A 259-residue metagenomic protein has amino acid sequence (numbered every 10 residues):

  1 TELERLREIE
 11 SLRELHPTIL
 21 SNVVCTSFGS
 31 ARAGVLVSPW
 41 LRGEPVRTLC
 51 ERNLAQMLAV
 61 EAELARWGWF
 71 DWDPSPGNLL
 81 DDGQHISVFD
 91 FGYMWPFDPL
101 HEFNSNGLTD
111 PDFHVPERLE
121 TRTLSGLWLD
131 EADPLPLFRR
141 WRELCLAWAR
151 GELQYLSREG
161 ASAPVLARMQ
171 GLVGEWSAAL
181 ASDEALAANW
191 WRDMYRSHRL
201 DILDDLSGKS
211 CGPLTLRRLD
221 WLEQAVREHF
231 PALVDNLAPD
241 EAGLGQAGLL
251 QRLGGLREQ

Functional and structural regions predicted by a protein language model:
L3, R7-E10, H16-A55, L100: Conserved structural core of kinase catalytic domains
E8-H16, E44-G77, H85-I86: Conserved kinase catalytic-core helix
R32-A33, D82-H85: A short, glycine/Asx- and small/polar-enriched loop/turn that sits immediately N-terminal to a beta-strand
W40, L80-D81: Conserved hydrophobic "DFG−1" position in protein kinase catalytic cores
F70, N78-L80, G92, F97: Rossmann-fold NAD(P)H-dependent dehydrogenase/reductase core
S87-F91: Pre-DFG segment of protein kinase catalytic domains
Y93-L156, L172, H198, S207-L233 (+1 more regions): C-lobe/activation-segment region of protein kinase-like
Y155-Q259: Regulatory N- and C-terminal appendages and interdomain linkers associated with kinase/kinase-like NTP transferase
